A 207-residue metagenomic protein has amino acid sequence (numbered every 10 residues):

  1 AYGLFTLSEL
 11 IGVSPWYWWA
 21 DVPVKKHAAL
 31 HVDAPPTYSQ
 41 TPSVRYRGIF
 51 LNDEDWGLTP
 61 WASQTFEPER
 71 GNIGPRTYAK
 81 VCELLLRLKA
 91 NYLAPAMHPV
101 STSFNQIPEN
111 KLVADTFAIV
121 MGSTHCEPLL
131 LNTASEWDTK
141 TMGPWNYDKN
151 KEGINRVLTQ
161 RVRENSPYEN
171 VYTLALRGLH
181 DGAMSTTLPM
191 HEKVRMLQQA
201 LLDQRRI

Functional and structural regions predicted by a protein language model:
A1-Y147, S166: Feature activates predominantly on carbohydrate-active enzymes
V22-D33, Y38, N105, V113-T116 (+1 more regions): Gly/Pro-rich turn-and-neighbor structural signature
